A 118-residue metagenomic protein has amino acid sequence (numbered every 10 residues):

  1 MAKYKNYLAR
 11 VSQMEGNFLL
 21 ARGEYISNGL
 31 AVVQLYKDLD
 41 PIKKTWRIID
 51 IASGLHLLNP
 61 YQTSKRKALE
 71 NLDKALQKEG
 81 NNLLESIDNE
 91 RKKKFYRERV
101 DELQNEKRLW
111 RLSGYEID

Functional and structural regions predicted by a protein language model:
M1-Y25: Negatively charged, low-complexity tracts enriched in Asp/Glu with abundant Ser/Thr
G23, G29-L35, L39, P60: Catalytic phosphate/metal-binding cores of nucleic-acid and nucleotide-processing enzymes, i.e., regions that mediate
A31, Q77, N81, N89-D101: Non-catalytic tandem-repeat scaffold regions and their flanking low-complexity/translocation tails
D40-L55: Short aromatic-glycine-(Arg/Gly/Cys) micro-motifs in beta-strand/loop hairpins
I51-K67: A short, exposed loop/beta-hairpin motif centered on an aromatic-Gly-Thr core
K65-L76: Short secondary-structure subsegments characteristic of cysteine-rich extracellular domains
V100-W110: Low-complexity intrinsically disordered segments
Y115-D118: Short acidic DE-rich linear segments
